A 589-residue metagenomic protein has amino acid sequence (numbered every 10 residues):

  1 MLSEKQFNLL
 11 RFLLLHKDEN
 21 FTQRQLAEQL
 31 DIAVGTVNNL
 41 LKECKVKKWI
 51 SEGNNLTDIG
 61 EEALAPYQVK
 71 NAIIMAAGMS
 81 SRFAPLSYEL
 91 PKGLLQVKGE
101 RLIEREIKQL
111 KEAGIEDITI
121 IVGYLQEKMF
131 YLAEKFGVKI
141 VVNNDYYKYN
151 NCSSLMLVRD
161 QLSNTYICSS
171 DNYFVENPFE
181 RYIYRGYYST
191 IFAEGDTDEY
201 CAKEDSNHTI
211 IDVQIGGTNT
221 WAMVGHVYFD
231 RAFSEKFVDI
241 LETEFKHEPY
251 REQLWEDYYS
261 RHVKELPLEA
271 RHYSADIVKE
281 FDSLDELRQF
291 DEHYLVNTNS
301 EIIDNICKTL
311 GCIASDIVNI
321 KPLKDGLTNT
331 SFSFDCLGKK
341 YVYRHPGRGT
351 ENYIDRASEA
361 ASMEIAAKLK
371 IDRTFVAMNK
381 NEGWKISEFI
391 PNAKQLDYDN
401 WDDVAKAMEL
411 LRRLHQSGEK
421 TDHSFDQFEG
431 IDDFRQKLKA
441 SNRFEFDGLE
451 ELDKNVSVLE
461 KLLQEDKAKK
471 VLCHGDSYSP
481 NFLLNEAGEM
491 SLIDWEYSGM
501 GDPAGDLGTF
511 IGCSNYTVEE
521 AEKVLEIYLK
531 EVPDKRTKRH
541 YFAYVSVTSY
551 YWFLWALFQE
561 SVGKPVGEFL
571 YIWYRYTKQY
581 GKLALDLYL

Functional and structural regions predicted by a protein language model:
L13, E62-Q126: N-terminal glycine-rich phosphate-binding loop and ensuing alpha1 helix
E61-A72, A222-T309: Conserved alpha/beta core of the MobA/IspD/sugar-nucleotide pyrophosphorylase nucleotidyltransferase superfamily
E127-C201: Conserved beta-loop-beta/alpha segment of the NTase-like Rossmann-fold superfamily that binds/positions NTPs
V175-Y250: Conserved core of the sugar-phosphate nucleotidyltransferase
D291, L295, N299, L554-L589: ATP/Mg2+ or Mg2+-diphosphate-binding catalytic cores that bind nucleotide phosphates or diphosphates via glycine-rich
E301-D316, E419-G475, E486-A487, Q579: An alpha-helical support segment within catalytic cores of ATP-dependent transferases
K321-D426, R443-E450: ATP-binding pocket architecture of kinase catalytic cores
A504-P533, S546-K564, K578: Active-site activation/catalytic loop segments of kinase-like enzymes and analogous catalytic loops in related
